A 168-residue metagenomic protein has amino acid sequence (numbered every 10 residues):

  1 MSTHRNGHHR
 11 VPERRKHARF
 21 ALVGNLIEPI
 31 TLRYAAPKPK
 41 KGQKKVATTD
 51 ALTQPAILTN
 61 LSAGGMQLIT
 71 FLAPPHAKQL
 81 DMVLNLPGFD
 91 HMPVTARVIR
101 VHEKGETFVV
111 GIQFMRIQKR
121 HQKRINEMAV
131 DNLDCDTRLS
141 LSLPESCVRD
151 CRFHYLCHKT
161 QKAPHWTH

Functional and structural regions predicted by a protein language model:
M1-L61, V130-H168: N-terminal helix initiation/capping motif
N25, L72-L84: Short coil-to-beta transition motif at edge beta-strands of beta-rich domains
T31-Y34, A63, V101-E106: Short, conserved beta-turn/loop elements at beta-strand boundaries and strand-helix junctions
A56, V94-R100: Short beta-strand-centered aromatic/proline hotspots
L61, I99-V101, I117: Residue-level recognition of beta-strand microenvironments
M66-T70, H102-F114: Short, solvent-exposed secondary-structure boundary/capping segments
N85-D90: Short, charged beta-turn/beta-strand-edge "cap" motif at the junction between a beta-strand and an adjacent loop
V109-A129: Short solvent-exposed strand/turn elements
